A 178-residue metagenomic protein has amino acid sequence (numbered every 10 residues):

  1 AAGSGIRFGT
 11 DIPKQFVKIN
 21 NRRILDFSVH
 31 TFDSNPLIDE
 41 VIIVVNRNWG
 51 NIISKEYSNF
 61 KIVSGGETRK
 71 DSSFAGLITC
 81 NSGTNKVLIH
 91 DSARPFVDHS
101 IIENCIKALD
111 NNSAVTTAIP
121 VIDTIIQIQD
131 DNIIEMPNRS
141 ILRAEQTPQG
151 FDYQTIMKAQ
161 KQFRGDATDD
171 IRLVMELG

Functional and structural regions predicted by a protein language model:
A1-R47: N-terminal glycine-rich phosphate-binding loop and ensuing alpha1 helix
I6, R69, S92-F96: Acidic metal-phosphate-binding loop of nucleotide-sugar-dependent transferases
F16, L25, G76, H90-D91 (+2 more regions): Residue-level signal for inorganic ion chemistry
D39-V41, K86, S113-A114: Residues at the starts of beta-strands that form the adenosine-phosphate
W49-K55: Acidic helix N-cap motif at the loop->helix transition within catalytic regions of sugar-transfer enzymes
E56-V87: Short phosphate-binding loop-to-helix
V97-G178: Conserved core of the sugar-phosphate nucleotidyltransferase
